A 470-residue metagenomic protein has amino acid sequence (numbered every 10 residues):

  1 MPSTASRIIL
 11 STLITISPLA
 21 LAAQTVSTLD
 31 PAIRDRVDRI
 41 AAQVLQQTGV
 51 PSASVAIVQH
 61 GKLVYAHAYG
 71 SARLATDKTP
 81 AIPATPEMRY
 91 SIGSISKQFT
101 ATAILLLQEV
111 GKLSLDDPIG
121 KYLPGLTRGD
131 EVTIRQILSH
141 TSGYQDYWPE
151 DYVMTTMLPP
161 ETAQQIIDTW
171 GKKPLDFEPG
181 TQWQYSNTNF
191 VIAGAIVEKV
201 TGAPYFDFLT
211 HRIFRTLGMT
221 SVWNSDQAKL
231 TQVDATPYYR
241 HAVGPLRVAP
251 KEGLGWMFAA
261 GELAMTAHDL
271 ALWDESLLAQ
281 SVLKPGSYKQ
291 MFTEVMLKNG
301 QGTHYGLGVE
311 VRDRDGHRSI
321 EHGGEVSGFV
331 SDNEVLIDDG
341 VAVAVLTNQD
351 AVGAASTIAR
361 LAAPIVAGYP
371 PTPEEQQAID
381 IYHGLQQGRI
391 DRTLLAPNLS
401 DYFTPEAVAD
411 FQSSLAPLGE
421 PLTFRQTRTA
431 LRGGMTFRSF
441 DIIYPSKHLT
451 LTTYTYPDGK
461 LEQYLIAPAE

Functional and structural regions predicted by a protein language model:
M1-T12: Bacterial N-terminal signal peptides that target proteins for export
T28-Y90, K112-D117, K172: Short, conserved catalytic-motif segment at the N-terminal edge
D35-A41, V55, G61, S91-D116 (+3 more regions): Active-site SXXK
S71-R73, D130-S327, D332, I337: Short, surface-exposed loop or secondary-structure junction motifs that flank catalytic or metal-binding residues
E321-H322, D332-Q349, L451-T452, L461-A467: Short, well-ordered beta-strand elements
V345-A407, A469: Short, gly/Ser/Thr-rich active-site loops of penicillin-recognizing serine hydrolases
R389-G433: Short solvent-exposed beta->alpha transition segments
T429-E470: Exposed beta-sheet edge and beta->alpha loop/turn motif
